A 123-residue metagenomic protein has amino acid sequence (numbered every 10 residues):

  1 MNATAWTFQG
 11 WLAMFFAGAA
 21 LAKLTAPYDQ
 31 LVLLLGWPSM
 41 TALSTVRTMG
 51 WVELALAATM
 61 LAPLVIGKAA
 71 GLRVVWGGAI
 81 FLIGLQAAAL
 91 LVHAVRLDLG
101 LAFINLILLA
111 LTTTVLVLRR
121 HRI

Functional and structural regions predicted by a protein language model:
M1-I123: Membrane-interface extramembranous regions
